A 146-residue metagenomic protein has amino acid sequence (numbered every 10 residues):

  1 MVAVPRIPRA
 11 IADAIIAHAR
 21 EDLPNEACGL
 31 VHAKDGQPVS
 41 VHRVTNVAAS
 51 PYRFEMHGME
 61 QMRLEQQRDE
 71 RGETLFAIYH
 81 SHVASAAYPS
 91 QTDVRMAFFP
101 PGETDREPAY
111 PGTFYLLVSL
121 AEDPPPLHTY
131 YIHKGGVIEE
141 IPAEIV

Functional and structural regions predicted by a protein language model:
M1-L75, A84-V146: Conserved beta-strand-loop surface patch within small alpha/beta domains used for substrate/adaptor or ligand engagement
I78: Conserved, mostly hydrophobic/aromatic
S81: Metallo-beta-lactamase
